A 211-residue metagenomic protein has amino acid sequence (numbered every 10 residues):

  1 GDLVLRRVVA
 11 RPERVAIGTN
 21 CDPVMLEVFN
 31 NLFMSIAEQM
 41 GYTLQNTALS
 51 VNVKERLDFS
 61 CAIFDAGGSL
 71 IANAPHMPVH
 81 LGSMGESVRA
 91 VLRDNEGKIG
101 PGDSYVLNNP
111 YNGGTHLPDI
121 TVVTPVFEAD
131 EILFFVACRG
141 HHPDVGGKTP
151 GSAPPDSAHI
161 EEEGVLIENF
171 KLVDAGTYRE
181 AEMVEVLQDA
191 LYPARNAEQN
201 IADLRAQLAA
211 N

Functional and structural regions predicted by a protein language model:
G1-G18: Terminal amphipathic helices with adjacent charged low-complexity linkers/tails
V9, H76, C138-R139: Residue-level structural signal for beta-strand termini and adjacent loop
P12-A16, G113-D119, V145-G146: Short, Lys/Arg- and Gly-enriched loop/turn segments at beta-strand edges
E13-V24, S69-A72, Y192-R195: Gly-rich Lys/Arg/Thr-decorated short loops/hinges at beta-loop-alpha junctions or inter-strand turns that position
V28-S50, L57-L117, E131-F135, Q199-I201 (+1 more regions): Alpha/propeptide regions of enzymes that mature by internal proteolysis
N31-M34, E38-Q45, I99-V122, V126 (+1 more regions): Cysteine/selenocysteine-centered motifs that mediate thiol-based redox chemistry or coordinate metal-sulfur cofactors
F64-D65, V123-F127, R139: Core beta-strand residues in small-molecule sensory/regulatory alpha/beta domains
A129-N211: Mobile "lid/hinge" segments at catalytic clefts and subdomain interfaces of large enzymes
